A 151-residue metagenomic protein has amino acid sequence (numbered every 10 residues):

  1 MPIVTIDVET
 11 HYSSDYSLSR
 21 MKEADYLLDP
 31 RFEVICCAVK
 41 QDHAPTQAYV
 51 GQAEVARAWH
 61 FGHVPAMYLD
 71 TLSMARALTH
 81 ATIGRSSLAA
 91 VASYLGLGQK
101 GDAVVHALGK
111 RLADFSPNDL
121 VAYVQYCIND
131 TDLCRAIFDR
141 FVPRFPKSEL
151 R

Functional and structural regions predicted by a protein language model:
M1-F32: Entry/capping segment at the start of metal-dependent catalytic domains with acidic active-site entry clusters
F32-V39, H43-V142, P146-K147: Active-site-proximal helix-loop-helix substrate-binding element of RNase H-like nuclease domains
L150-R151: Functional cores that coordinate and move charged inorganic groups
